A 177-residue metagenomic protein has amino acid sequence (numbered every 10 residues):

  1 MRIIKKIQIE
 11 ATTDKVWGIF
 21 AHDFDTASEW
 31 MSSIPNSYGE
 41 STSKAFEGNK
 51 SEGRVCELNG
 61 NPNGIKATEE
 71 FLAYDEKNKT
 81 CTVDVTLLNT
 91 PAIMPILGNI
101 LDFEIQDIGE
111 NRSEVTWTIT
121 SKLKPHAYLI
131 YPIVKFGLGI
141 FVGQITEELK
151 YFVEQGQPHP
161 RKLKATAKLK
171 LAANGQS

Functional and structural regions predicted by a protein language model:
M1-F46, Q176-S177: Hydrophobic ligand-binding cavity/cleft-lining segments
K5-I7, A67-A73, G98-D107: Hydrophobic/aromatic beta-strand elements that line small-molecule binding cavities or substrate pockets in beta-rich
A11, K66, P125: Residues that form or flank phosphate/diphosphate-binding pockets in enzymes that use nucleotide phosphates
T12, N63, E76-N78, I108-R112: Short strand-connecting beta-turns/loops that link adjacent beta-strands
T12-K15, I19, G137, F141 (+1 more regions): Short amphipathic alpha-helical segments
S28, Y38-M94, Y151-Q155, P160 (+2 more regions): Glycine-rich portal/gate segments that line the openings of hydrophobic small-molecule binding cavities
P35-E40, G48, D102-F103, V134-G137: Juxtamembrane/interface motifs at transmembrane-helix termini
V85-Q144, Y151, R161: Beta-strand/loop substructures that line and gate deep hydrophobic ligand-binding cavities in soluble
